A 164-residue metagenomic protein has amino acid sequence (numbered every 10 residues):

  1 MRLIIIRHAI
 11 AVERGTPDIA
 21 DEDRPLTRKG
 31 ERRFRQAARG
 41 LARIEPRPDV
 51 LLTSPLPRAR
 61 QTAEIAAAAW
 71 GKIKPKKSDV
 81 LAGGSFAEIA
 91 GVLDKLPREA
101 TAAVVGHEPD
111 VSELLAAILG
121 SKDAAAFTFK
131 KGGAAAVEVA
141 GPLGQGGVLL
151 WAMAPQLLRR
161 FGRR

Functional and structural regions predicted by a protein language model:
R2-L81, A87, V111, A125 (+2 more regions): Active-site-proximal alpha-helix that buttresses catalytic centers in soluble enzyme cores
L3, R98-G106: Generic beta-sheet signal
I44-R47, K95-A100: Glycine-rich phosphate-binding loop signature in dinucleotide/nucleotide-binding domains
I65-A66, V92, A117-I118, A140: Residue-level signal for well-ordered alpha-helical positions
V80-R98: Short phosphate-binding loop-to-helix
E108-P109, A116-F127: Flexible, glycine-rich active-site loops centered on histidine and acidic residues that chelate a metal or position
K122-V148, A154-L158: Domain-level recognition of soluble alpha/beta enzyme cores, biased toward histidine phosphatases/phosphomutases
